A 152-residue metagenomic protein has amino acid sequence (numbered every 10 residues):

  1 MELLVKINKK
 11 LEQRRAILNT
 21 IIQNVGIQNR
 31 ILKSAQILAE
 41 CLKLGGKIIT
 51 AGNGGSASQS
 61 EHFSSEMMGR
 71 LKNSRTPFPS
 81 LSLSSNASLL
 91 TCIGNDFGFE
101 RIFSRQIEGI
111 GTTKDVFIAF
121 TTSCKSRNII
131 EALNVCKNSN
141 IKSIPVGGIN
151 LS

Functional and structural regions predicted by a protein language model:
M1-G26: Generic N-terminal amphipathic, Lys/Arg-enriched alpha-helix
L3, G26-R30, S56, K137: Residue-level recognition of alpha-helical structural elements
Q23-L44: A short, well-structured juxtamembrane/interface segment
I48-I49, S143: Hydrophobic beta-strand scaffold residues
S56, E61-S152: Glycine-rich phosphate-binding loops that contact phosphosugars or nucleotide phosphates
